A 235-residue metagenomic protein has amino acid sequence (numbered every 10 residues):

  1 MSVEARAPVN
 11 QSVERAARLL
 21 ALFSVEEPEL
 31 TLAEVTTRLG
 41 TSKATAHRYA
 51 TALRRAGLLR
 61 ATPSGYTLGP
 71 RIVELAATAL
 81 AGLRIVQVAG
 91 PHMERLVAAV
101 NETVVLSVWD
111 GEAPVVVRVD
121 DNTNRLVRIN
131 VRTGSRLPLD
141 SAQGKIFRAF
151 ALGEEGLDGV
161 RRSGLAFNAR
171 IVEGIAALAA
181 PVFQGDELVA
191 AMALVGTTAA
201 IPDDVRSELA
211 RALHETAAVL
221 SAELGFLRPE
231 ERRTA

Functional and structural regions predicted by a protein language model:
M1-A79, V219-F226: N-terminal helix-turn-helix
V9-V13, G69, G82, V86 (+3 more regions): Short, structured helix-loop boundary elements
L22, R38, Q87-A99, T103-V105 (+3 more regions): Amphipathic alpha-helical regulatory segments at dimerization interfaces that relay allosteric signals between sensory
G65-E154: Amphipathic alpha-helical effector-binding/dimerization core of metabolite-sensing transcriptional regulators
T103-V105, S135-R136, A166-F167, A177 (+1 more regions): Histidine-centered metal-chelating micro-motifs
G156-L157, S163, F167, E173-I175 (+1 more regions): Juxtadomain coupling helices with adjacent low-complexity linkers
A176-V182: A short, aliphatic-rich beta-strand micro-motif
F183-L188: Flexible loop/coil segments at beta-strand boundaries within sensory signal-transduction domains
